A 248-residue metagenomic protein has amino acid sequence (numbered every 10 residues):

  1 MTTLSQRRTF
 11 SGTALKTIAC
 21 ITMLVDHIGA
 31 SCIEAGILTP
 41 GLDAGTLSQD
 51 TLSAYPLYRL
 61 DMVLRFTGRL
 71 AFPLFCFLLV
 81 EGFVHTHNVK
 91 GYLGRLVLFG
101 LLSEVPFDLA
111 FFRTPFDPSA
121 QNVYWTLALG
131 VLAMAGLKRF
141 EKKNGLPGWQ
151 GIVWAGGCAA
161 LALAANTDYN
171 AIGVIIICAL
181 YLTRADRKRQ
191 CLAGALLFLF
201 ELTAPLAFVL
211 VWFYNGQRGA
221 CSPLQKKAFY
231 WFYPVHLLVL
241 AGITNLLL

Functional and structural regions predicted by a protein language model:
M1-L248: Alpha-helical transmembrane segments and their immediate juxtamembrane cytosolic regions
